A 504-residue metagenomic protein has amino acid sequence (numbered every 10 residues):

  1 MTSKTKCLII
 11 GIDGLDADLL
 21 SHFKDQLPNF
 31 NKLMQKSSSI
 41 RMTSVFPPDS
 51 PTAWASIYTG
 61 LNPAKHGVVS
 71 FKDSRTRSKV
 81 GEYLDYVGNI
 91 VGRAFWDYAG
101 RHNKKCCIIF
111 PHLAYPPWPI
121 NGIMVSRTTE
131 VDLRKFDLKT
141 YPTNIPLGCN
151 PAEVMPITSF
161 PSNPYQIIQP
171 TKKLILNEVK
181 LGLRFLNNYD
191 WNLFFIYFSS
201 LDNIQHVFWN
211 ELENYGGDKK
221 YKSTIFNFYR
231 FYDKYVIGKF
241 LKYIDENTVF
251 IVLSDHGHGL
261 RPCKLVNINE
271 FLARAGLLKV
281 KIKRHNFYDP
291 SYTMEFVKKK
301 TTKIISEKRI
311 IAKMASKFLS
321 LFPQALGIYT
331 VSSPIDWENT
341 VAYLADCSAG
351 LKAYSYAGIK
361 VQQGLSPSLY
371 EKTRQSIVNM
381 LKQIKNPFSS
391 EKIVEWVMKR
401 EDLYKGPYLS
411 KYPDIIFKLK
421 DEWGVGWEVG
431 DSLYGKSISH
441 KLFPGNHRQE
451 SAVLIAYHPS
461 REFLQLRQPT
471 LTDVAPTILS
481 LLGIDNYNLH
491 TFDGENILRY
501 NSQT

Functional and structural regions predicted by a protein language model:
T2-K6, G14-P146, F287-L319, G327 (+1 more regions): Active-site nucleophile/metal-coordination loop of metallo-enzymes that catalyze phosphate/sulfate and related
K4-L20, L33, I57, A99 (+7 more regions): Beta-strand elements within well-structured catalytic alpha/beta cores of enzymes that handle phosphate/sulfate esters
L20, I168-F194, I204-V252, H256-L260 (+2 more regions): A long, amphipathic alpha-helix that forms part of the scaffold/cap immediately adjacent to metal-dependent active
K24-P28, I123-S126, W209-Y215, K264-A275 (+1 more regions): Short secondary-structure boundary/capping segments
R41, K105-P111, L193-Y197, I251-L253 (+3 more regions): A structural signal for short, well-ordered beta-strand segments and their strand-loop junctions that often border
F71-H102, P117-G122, S159-N163, K242-V249 (+2 more regions): Secreted, luminal/periplasmic, and some membrane-associated catalytic domains that remodel anionic oxygen-ester
D132-V179: Long, well-ordered, tryptophan-enriched scaffold segments
K418-A475: Low-complexity, glycine/alanine/valine/leucine- and proline-rich hydrophobic stretches
